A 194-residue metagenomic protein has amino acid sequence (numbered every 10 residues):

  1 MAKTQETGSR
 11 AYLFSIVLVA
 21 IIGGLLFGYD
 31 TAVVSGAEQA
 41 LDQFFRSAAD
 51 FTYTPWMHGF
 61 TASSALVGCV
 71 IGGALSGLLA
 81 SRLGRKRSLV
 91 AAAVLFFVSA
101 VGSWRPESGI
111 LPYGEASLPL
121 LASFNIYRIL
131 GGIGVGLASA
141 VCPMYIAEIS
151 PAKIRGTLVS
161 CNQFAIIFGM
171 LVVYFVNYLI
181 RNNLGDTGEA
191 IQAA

Functional and structural regions predicted by a protein language model:
M1-A194: Transmembrane-helix signature of 12-pass secondary carriers
